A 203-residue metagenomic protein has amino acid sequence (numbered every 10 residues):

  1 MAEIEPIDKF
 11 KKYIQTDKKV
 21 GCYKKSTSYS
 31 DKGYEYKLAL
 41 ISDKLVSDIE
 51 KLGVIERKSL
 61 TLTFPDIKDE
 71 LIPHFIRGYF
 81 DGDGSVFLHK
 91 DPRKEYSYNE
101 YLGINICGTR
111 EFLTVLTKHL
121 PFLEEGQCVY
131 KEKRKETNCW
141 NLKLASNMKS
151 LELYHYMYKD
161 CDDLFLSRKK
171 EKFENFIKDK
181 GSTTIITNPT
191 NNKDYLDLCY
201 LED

Functional and structural regions predicted by a protein language model:
M1-D203: Internal intein/HINT superfamily modules and their associated LAGLIDADG
